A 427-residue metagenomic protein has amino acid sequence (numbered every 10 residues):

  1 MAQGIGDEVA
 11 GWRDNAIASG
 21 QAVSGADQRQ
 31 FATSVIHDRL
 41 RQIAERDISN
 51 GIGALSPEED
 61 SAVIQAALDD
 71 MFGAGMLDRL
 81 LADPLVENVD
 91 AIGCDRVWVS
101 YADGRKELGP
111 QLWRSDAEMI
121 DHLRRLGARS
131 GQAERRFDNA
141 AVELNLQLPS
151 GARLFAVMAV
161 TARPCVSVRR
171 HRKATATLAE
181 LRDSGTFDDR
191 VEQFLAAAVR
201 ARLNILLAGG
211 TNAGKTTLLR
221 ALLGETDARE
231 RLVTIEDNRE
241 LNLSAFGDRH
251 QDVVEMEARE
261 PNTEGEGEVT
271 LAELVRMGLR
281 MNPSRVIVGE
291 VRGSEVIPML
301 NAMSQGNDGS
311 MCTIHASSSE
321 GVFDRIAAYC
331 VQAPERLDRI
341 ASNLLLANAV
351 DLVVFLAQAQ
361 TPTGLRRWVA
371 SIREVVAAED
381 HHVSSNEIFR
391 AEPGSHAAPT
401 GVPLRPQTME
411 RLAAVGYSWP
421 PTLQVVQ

Functional and structural regions predicted by a protein language model:
M1-F137: N-terminal accessory targeting/assembly segments
F72-A82, L126-Q147, E230, A333-I340 (+1 more regions): Active-site phosphate-binding and catalytic loops of NTP-dependent enzymes
V99-A201: P-loop NTP-binding catalytic core
A198, G210-T211: P-loop (Walker A) phosphate-binding loop of NTP-binding proteins
L203-I205, A221-A347, A357: Switch/coupling sub-region of P-loop NTPases
K215: Conserved lysine of the Walker
L218: Hydrophobic positions on the alpha1 helix immediately C-terminal to the Walker A/P-loop
T361-Q427: NTP-binding/hydrolysis catalytic cores, primarily Walker-type P-loop NTPases
